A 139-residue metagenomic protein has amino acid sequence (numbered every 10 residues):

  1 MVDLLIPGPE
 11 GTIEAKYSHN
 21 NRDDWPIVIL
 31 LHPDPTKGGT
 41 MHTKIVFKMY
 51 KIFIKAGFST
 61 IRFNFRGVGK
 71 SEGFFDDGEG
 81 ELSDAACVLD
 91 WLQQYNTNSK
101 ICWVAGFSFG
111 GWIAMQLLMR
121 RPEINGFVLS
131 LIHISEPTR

Functional and structural regions predicted by a protein language model:
M1-D23: N-terminal cap/lid segment of alpha/beta-hydrolase-fold proteins
R22-F58: Short, surface-exposed "cap/lid" segments of acyl-processing enzymes
D34, N64-G69: Short beta-to-alpha linker loops that shape the active-site pocket of alpha/beta-hydrolase fold enzymes
D76-Y95: Alpha/beta-hydrolase active-site loop
T97-F107: Alpha/beta-hydrolase fold nucleophile elbow
G106-A114: Gly/Ala-rich beta-loop-alpha elbow adjacent to hydrolase catalytic centers
E123-I132: A conserved short beta-strand
I132-T138: Residue-level detector of conserved catalytic or cofactor/ligand-binding positions in enzyme active sites
